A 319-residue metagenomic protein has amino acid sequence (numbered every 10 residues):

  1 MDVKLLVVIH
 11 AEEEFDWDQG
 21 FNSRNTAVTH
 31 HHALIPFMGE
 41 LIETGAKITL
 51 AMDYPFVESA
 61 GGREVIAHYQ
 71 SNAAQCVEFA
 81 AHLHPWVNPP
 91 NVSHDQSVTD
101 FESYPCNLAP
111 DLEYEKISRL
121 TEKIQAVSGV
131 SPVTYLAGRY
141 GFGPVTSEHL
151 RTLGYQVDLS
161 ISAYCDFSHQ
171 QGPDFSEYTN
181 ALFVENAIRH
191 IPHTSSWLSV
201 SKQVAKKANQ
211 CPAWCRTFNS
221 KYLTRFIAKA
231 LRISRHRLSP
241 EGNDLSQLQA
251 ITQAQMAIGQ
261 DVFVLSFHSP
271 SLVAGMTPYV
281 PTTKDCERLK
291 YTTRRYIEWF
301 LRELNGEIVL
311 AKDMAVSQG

Functional and structural regions predicted by a protein language model:
M1-A74, F300-E303: Active-site beta->alpha N-cap acidic-glycine motif
M1-V3, G61-E78, S176-N186, L248-D261: Short amphipathic alpha-helices and their capping/turn segments at secondary-structure boundaries
L5-I9, I48-L50, F79-L83, V133-Y135 (+3 more regions): Hydrophobic faces of well-ordered beta-strands that scaffold small-molecule active sites in alpha/beta enzyme cores
D18-T29, T49-V57, F101-L112, V133-T134 (+2 more regions): The substrate-binding groove and active-site-proximal loops of carbohydrate-active enzymes, especially glycoside
N25-H31, M52-V65, V87, L136-P144 (+3 more regions): Acidic-and-aromatic substrate-binding clefts and catalytic sites of carbohydrate-active enzymes
Y54-G141, N186, P192-W197, P270: Metal-dependent polysaccharide deacetylase catalytic core of the NodB/CE4 family, i.e., the active-site-bearing domain
L136-I258: Active-site-adjacent pocket scaffolds in enzyme catalytic domains
R225-G319: C-terminal domain-boundary segment and adjacent tail
